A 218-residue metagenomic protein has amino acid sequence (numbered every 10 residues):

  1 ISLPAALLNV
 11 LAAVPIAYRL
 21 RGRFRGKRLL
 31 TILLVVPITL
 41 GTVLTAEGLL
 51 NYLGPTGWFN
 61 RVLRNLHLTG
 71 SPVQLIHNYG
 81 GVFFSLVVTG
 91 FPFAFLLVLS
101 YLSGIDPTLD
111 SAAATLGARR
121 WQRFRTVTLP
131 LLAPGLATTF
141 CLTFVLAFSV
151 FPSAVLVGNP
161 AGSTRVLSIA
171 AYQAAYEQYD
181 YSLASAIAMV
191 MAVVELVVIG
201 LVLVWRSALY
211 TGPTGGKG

Functional and structural regions predicted by a protein language model:
I1-P72, I76-S103, L131, G135-F151 (+1 more regions): Membrane-water interface segments at the C-terminal ends of transmembrane alpha-helices in multi-pass inner-membrane
F24-G26, P107, Q178: Paired intracellular helix-loop junctions of major facilitator superfamily
P55-T56, Y101-S111, R120-Q122, A133 (+1 more regions): Transmembrane helix boundary and interhelical loop/hinge segments in multi-pass membrane proteins
L116-A118, P130: Glycine/proline-centered hinge or cleavage motifs at structural transition points of membrane proteins
Q122, W205-G218: Short cytosolic juxtamembrane segments of multi-pass membrane proteins
V155-L201: Interhelical loop and adjacent transmembrane-helix boundary motif in polytopic membrane transport permeases
